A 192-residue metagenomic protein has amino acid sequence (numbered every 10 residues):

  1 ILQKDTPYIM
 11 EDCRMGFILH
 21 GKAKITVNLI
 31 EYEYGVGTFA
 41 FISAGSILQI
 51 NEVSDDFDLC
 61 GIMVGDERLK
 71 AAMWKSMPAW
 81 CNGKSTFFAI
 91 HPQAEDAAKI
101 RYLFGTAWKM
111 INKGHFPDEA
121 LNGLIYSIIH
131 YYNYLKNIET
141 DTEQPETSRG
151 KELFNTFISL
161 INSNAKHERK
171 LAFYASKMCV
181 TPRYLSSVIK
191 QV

Functional and structural regions predicted by a protein language model:
I1-G83, K113-G114, D118: N-terminal regulatory/effector-sensing and dimerization cores that precede helix-turn-helix DNA-binding domains
I1-T6, H130, K151, I189: Short intrinsically disordered, low-complexity coil segments enriched in acidic
Y8, I30, G35-I42, D96-T106 (+4 more regions): Bimodal feature
G37, L185-S186: Short hydrophobic/aromatic patch on the recognition helix
L69, W74, T106-K109, K113 (+2 more regions): Alpha-helix capping at helix-to-loop junctions
C81-I125, Y131, S159: Amphipathic alpha-helical segments enriched in hydrophobic/aromatic residues interleaved with Lys/Arg
H91-P92, G114-E119, Y132-S159, S163-M178 (+1 more regions): Short, Lys/Arg-enriched, Trp-marked, Pro/Gly-tolerant hinge/linker segments that flank
